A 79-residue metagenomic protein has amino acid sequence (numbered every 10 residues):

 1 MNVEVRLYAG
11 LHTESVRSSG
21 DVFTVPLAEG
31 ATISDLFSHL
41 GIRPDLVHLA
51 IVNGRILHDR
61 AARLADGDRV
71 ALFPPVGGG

Functional and structural regions predicted by a protein language model:
M1-G78: Ubiquitin-like/PB1-type beta-grasp interaction modules and other compact soluble beta-rich domains
